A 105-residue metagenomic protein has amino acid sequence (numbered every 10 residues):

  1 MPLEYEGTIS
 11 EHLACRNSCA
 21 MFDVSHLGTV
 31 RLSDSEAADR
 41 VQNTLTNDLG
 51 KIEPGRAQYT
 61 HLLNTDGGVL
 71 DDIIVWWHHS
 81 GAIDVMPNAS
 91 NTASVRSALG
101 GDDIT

Functional and structural regions predicted by a protein language model:
M1-L63, G68: Acidic, proline/glycine-enriched N-terminal capping motif
D71-T105: Acidic, low-complexity central loop/insert segments
